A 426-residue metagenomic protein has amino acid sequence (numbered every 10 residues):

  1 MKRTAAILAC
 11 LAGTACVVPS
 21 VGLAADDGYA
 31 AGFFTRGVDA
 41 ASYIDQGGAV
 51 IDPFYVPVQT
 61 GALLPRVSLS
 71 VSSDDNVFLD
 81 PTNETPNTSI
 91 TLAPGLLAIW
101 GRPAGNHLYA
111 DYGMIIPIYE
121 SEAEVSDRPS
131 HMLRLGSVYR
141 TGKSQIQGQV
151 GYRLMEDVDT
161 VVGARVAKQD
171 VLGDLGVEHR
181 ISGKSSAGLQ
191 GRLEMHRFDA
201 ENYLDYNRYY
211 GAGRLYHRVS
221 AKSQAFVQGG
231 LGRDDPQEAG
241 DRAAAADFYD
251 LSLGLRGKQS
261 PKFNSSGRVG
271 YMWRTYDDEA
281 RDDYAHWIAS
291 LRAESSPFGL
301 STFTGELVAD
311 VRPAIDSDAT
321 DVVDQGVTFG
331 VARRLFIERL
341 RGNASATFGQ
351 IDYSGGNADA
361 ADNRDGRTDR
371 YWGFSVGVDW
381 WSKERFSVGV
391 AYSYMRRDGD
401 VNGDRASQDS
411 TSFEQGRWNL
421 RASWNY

Functional and structural regions predicted by a protein language model:
M1-A9: Bacterial N-terminal signal peptides that target proteins for export
A9-V18: Bacterial N-terminal signal peptides
V18-A24: Sec/Tat signal peptide C-region and signal peptidase I cleavage site
A24-Y426: Gram-negative and organellar
